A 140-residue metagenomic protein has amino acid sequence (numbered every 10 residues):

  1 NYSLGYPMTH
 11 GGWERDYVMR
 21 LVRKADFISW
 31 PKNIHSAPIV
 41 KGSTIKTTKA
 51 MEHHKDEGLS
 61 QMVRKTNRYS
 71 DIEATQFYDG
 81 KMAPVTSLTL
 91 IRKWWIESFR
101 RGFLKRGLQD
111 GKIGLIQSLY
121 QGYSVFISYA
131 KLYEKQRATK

Functional and structural regions predicted by a protein language model:
N1-T139: Catalytic-site signature of metal-activated, phosphate-bearing donor transferases, centered on the GT-A/GT-A-like
